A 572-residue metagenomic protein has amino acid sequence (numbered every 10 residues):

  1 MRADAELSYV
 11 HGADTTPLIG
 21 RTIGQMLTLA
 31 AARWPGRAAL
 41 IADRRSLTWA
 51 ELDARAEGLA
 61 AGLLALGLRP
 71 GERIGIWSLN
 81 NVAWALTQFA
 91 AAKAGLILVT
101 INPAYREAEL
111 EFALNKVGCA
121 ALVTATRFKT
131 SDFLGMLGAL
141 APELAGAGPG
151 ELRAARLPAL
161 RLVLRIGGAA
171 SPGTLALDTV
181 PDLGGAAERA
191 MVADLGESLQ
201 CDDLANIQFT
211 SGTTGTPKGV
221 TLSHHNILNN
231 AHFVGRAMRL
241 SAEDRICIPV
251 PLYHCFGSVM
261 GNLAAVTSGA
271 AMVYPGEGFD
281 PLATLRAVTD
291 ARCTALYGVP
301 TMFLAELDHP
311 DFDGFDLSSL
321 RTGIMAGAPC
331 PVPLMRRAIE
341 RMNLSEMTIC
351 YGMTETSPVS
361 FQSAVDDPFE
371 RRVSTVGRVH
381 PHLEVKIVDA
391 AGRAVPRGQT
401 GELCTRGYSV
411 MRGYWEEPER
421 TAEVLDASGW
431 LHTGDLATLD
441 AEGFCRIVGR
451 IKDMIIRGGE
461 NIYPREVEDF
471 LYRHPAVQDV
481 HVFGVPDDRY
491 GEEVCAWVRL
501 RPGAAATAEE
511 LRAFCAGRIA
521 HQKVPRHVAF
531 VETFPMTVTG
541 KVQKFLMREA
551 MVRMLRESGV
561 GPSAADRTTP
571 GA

Functional and structural regions predicted by a protein language model:
T15-T28, G36-F89, R106-E111, A176-G184 (+2 more regions): Conserved AMP-binding/adenylate-forming core of the ANL superfamily
D53-G58, A187-R189, C201, N206 (+3 more regions): Conserved structural elements of the adenylate-forming
L66, A94-D182, P502-A504: Structural core segment of the AMP-binding/adenylate-forming
Y105-F112, L122-T126, L296, A391 (+7 more regions): AMP-binding/adenylate-forming catalytic core of the ANL superfamily
R156-L160, L164-S171, L175-F209, T216 (+2 more regions): Conserved pre-ATP/AMP-binding loop-to-beta segment of ANL
R161, A520-K541, V560-G571: AMP-binding/adenylate-forming catalytic domain of the ANL superfamily
P181-D182, A270, L285, D290-G298 (+3 more regions): Gly/Ser/Thr-rich phosphate-binding loop
L228-R245, C255-A295, H309: Conserved AMP-binding/adenylation subdomain of ANL enzymes
